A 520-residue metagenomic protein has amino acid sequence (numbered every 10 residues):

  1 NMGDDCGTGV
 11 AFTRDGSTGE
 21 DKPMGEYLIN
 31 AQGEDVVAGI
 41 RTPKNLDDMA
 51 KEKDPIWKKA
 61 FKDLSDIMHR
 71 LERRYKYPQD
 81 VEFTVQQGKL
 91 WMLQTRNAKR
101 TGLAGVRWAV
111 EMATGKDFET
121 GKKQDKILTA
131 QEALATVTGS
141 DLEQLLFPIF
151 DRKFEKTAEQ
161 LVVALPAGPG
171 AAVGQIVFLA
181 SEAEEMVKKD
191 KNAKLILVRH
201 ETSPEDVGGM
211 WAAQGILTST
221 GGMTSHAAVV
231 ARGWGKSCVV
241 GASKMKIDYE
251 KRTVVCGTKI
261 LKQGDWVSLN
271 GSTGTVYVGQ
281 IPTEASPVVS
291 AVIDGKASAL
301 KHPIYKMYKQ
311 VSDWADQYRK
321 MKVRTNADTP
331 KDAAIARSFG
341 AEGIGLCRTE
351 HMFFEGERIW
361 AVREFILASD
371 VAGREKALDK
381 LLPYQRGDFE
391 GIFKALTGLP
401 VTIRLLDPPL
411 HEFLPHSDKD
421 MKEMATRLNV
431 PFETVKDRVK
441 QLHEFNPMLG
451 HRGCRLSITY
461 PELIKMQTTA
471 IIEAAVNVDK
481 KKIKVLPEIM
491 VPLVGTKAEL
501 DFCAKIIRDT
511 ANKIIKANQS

Functional and structural regions predicted by a protein language model:
N1-R73, Q79-D80, L90-Q94, K99-Q175 (+7 more regions): ATP-dependent carboxylate/acyl-activation modules
D4, T18-D21, I40, D54 (+18 more regions): Conserved structured core elements
C6-R14, M68, V254, K262 (+3 more regions): Glycine-rich, charged/polar anion/phosphate-binding loops that engage phosphate groups from diverse ligands
Y27, D35-V36, M49-F61, T95-K99 (+17 more regions): Hydrophobic alpha-helical scaffolding
Y27-N30, Y77-A158, K262-G295, G343-A368 (+3 more regions): Terminal amphipathic helices with adjacent charged low-complexity linkers/tails
R73, A113, R232, R337 (+2 more regions): Anion (oxyanion) recognition and catalysis
W91, I149-K153, T157-V162, A167-K194 (+3 more regions): Acidic, glycine-rich flexible loop/linker segments
V288-S290, A297-S520: Conserved alpha/beta-domain cores
